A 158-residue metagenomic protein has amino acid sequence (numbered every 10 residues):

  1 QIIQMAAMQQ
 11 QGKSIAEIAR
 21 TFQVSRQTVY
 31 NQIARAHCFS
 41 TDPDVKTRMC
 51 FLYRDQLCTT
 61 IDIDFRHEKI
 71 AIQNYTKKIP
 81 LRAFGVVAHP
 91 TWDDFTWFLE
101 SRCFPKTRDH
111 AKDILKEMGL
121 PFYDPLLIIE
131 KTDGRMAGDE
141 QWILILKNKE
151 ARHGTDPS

Functional and structural regions predicted by a protein language model:
Q1-K13: Short, amphipathic alpha-helical "recognition" segments used to contact nucleic acids or chromatin
M5, A16, K112: Short glycine-/small-residue-rich flexible loop motifs, especially phosphate/cofactor-binding loops
E17-F22: Short alpha-helical "recognition helix" segments of helix-turn-helix
S25-Q27: Short coil turns linking two alpha-helices in DNA-binding domains
Y30-N31: Key DNA-contacting residues within the recognition helix of helix-turn-helix
R35-S158: Phosphate/dinucleotide-binding and metal-coordinating scaffold of catalytic cores in nucleotide-dependent enzymes
